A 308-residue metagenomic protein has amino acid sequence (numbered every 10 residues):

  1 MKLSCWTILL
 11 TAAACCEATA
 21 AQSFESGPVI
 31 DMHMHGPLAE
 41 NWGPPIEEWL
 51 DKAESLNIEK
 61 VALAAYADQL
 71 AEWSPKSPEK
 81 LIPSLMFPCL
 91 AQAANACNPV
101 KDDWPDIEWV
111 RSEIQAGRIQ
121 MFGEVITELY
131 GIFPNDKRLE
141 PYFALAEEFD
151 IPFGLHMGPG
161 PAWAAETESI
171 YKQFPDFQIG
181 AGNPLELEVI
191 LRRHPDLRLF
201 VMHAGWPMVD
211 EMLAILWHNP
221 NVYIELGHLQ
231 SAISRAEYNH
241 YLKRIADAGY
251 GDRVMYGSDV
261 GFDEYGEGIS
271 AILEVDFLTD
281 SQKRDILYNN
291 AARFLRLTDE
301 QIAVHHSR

Functional and structural regions predicted by a protein language model:
C5-E17: Bacterial N-terminal signal peptides
C16, A21-F133, K137-P141, L145 (+1 more regions): Mid-domain alpha/beta scaffold segments of enzyme catalytic cores
A21-M32, P45-A64, Q69, Y250-R253 (+1 more regions): Mid-to-C-terminal alpha-helical segments outside catalytic/metal-binding sites
H33, A53, F122, A146 (+5 more regions): Conserved, mostly hydrophobic/aromatic
P37-A39, D68-A71, A91, E128-Y130 (+4 more regions): Active-site environment of divalent metal-dependent phosphoester hydrolases
P75, L85, Q120-M121, N135-M255 (+1 more regions): Catalytic pocket-lining loop regions of alpha/beta-barrel enzymes, especially the amidohydrolase/enolase/GH5 lineages
P88-I132, A236-V275, A292-F294: Ligand-binding grooves and catalytic loops that recognize ribose/phosphate and carbohydrate rings, and esterified lipid
